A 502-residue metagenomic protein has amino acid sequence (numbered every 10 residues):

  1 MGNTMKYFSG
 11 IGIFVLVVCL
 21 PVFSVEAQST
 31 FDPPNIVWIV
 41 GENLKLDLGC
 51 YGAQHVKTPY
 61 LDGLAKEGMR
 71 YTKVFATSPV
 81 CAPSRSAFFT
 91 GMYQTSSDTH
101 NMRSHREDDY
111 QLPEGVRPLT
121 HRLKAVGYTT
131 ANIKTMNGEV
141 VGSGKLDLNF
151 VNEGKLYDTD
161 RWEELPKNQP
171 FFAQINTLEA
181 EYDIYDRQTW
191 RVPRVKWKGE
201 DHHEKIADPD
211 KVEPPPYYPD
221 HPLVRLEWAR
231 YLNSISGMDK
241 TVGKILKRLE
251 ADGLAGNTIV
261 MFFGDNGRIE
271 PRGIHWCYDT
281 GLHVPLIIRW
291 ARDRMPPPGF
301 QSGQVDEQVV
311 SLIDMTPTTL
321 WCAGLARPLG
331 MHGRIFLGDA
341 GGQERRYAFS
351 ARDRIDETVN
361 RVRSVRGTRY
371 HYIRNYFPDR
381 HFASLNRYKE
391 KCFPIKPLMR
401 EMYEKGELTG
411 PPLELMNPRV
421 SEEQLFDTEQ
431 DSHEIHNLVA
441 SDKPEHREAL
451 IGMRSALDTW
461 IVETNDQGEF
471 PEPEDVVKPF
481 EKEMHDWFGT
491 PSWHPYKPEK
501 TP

Functional and structural regions predicted by a protein language model:
V25-P34, G41, K45-L46, R70 (+3 more regions): Long, internal low-complexity/basic segments
S29-N35, F88, N149-P215, E250-M261 (+3 more regions): Active-site regions of oxyanion-processing enzymes, predominantly non-cytosolic
F31, Q54-T58, F75-V80, R106-V116 (+4 more regions): A short beta-strand-to-alpha-helix junction
W38-G41, K45-R117, R122, Y128: Active-site segment of extracytoplasmic enzymes that catalyze sulfate/phosphate-ester chemistry
P59, F88, V140-K145, N149-V151 (+5 more regions): Polar, surface-exposed loop/tail segments that function as active-site lids or cofactor/substrate-recognition elements
D186, D279, I355-V439, A449 (+1 more regions): C-terminal, low-complexity/hydrophilic appendages and adjacent surface loops of extracellular/periplasmic anionic
D201-T258, R268, D293-R294, W321-C322: A long, amphipathic alpha-helix that forms part of the scaffold/cap immediately adjacent to metal-dependent active
E250-S311, G330-H332, M484-H494: Histidine-centered active-site microenvironments of extracellular/periplasmic hydrolases and transferases
